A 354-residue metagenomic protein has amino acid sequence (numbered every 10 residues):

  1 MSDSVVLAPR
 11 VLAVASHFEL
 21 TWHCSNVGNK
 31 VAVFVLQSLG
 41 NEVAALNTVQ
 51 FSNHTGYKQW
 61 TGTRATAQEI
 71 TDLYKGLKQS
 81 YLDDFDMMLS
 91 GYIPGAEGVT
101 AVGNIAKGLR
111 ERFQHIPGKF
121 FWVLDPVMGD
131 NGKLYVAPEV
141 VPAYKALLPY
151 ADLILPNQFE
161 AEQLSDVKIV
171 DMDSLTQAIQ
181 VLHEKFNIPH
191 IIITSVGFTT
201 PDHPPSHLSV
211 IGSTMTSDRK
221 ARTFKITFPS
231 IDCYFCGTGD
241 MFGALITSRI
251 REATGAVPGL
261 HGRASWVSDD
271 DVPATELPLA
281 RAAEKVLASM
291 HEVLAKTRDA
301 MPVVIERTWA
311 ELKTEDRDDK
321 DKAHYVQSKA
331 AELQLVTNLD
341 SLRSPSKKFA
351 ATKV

Functional and structural regions predicted by a protein language model:
M1-A65, L342-V354: Glycine-rich phosphate/adenosyl-contacting loop at the front of the ribokinase-like
V5, L260-V354: Charged C-terminal helix
V11, V43, F120-W122, I191 (+1 more regions): Hydrophobic/aromatic residues located in beta-strands of well-ordered beta-sheets within soluble catalytic
F18, V49-F51, P94, M128 (+4 more regions): Glycine-rich beta-alpha junction loops
W60-I193, T199: Glycine-rich phosphate/dinucleotide-binding loop and adjoining beta-alpha-beta core of small-molecule
L134-T223, I231-C233, I250-A283: Conserved phosphate/ATP/ADP-binding segment of small-molecule kinases
F228-T247: Short glycine/threonine-rich catalytic loop with a Thr-x-Gly-x-Asp
A244-G255, A288, E292: Short glycine/serine- and small hydrophobic-enriched flexible loop segments
